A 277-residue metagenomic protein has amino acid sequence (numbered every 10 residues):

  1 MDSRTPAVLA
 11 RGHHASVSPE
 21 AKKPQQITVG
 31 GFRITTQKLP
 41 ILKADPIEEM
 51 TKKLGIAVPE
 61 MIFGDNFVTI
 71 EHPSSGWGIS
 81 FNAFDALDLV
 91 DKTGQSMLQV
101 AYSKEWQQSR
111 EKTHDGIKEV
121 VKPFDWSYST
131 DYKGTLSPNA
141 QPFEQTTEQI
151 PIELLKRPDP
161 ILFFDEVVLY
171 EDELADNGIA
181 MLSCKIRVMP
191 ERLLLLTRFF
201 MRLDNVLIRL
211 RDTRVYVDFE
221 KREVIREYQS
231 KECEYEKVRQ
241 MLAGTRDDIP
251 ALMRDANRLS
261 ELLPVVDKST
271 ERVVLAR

Functional and structural regions predicted by a protein language model:
R4-K52, M97-S127, N139, T146-F164: Anionic, Ser/Thr-rich low-complexity intrinsically disordered regions
A7-A10, A15, A21, A44 (+10 more regions): A sequence-composition feature that detects small, non-aromatic residues
K38, K43-D45, F81-A83, L89-K92 (+3 more regions): Generic local-structure boundary detector
I41, I47-D85, A175, I179-D204: Amphipathic, interaction-prone secondary-structure segments
K53-Q141: Polyanion-binding and phosphate-handling cores
P123-R277: A eukaryote-biased signal for long
